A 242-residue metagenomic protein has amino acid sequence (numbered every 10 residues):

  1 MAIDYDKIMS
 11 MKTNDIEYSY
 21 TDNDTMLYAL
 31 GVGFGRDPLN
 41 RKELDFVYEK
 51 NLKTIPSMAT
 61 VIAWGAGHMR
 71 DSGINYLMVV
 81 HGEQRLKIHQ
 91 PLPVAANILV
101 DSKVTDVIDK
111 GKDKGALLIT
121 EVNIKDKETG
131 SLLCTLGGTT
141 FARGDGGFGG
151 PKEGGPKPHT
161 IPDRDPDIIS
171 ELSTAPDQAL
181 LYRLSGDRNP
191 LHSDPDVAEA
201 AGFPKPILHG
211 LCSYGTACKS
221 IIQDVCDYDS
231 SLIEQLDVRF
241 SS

Functional and structural regions predicted by a protein language model:
M1-E83, G150-K152, T160-Y228: Hot-dog-fold acyl-thioester-processing enzymes
M1-T13, I62, V79-S170, Q235 (+1 more regions): HotDog/MaoC-like acyl-thioester-processing domains
S220-S242: A conserved acidic, glycine/proline-rich C-terminal tail/linker
